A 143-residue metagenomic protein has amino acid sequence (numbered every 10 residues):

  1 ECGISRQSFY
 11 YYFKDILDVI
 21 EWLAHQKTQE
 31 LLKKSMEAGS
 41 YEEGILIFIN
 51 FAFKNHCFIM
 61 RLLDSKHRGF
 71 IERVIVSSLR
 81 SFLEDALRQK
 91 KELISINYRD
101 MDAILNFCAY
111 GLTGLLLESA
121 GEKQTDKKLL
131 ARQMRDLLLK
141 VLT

Functional and structural regions predicted by a protein language model:
G3-F13: Short hydrophobic/aromatic patch on the recognition helix
D15-A38, E43, I47, V74-S77: Alpha-helical structural segments
L23-A24, I47-V76, D85-L87, L117: Amphipathic alpha-helical segments used for helix-helix packing
K27-K34, G111-S119: Solvent-exposed, amphipathic alpha-helical segments
S35, I59-L63, K90-L93, S119-K123: Secondary-structure edge/capping motif, primarily at the C-terminal ends of alpha-helices and the immediately following
E42-C57, N106, G114, K128: Amphipathic alpha-helical segments that line or abut small-molecule/effector binding pockets and mediate allosteric
R68-L93, R99-Y110: Amphipathic alpha-helical packing segments from all-alpha helical-bundle domains
G121-T143: C-terminal peripheral helix-coil segments that are non-catalytic and often amphipathic
